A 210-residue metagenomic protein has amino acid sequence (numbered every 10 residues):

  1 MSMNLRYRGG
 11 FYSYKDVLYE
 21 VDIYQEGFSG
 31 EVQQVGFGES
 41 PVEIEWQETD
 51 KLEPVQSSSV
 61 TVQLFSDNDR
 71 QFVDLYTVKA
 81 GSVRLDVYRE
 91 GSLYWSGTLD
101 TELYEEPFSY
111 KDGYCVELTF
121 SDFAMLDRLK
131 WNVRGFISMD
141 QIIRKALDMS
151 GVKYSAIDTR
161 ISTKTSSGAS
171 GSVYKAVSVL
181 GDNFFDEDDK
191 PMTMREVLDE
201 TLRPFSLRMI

Functional and structural regions predicted by a protein language model:
M1-A80, E106-S109, G113-D127, V133-V152: Juxtamembrane "anchor/assembly" segments of surface/extracellular structural proteins
Y19, V83, L207: Short beta-strand/loop motifs in extracellular/secreted proteins, especially within beta-sandwich accessory domains
G27-G30, G91, D189: Detector for glycine-centered tight turns/loop "hinges" at secondary-structure junctions
E31, S40-E43, R89-E90, M194-L202: Short, solvent-exposed secondary-structure boundary motifs
V60, G97, F205-L207: Residue-level detector of short, conserved catalytic/binding motifs and their immediate flanks
G81-F120, I210: Short beta-strand and beta-hairpin "edge-sheet" elements
F108-I210: Charged- and aromatic-enriched interaction segments used to assemble and dock large macromolecular complexes
